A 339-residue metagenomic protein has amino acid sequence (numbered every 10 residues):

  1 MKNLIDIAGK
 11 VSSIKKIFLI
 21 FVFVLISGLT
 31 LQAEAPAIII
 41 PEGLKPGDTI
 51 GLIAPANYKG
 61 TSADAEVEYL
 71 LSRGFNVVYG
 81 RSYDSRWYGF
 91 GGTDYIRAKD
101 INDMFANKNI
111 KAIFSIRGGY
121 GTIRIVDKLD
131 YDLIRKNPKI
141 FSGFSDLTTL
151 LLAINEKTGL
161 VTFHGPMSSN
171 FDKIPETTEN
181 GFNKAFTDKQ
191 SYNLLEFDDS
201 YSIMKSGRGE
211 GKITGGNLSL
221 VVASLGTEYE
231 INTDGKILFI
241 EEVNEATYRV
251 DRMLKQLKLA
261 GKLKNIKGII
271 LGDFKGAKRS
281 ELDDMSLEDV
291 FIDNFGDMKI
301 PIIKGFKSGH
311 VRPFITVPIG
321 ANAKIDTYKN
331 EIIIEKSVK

Functional and structural regions predicted by a protein language model:
M1-S13: N-terminal secretory signal peptides that target proteins for export/translocation
I17-G28: Bacterial N-terminal signal peptides
A33-N109: ATP/NTP phosphate-donor binding region
L52, I113, D146, V221 (+2 more regions): Buried hydrophobic positions in well-ordered alpha/beta secondary-structure cores of metabolic enzymes
Y131-A153, V161-S168, P301: Short, acidic/small-residue loops that bind anionic groups at enzyme active sites
L160-L220: Conserved anion/nucleotide-ligand pocket segment
N232-L287: Internal helical hairpin/lid segments
G276-K339: ATP/nucleoside-binding phosphotransfer catalytic cores, i.e., glycine-rich phosphate-binding loops
